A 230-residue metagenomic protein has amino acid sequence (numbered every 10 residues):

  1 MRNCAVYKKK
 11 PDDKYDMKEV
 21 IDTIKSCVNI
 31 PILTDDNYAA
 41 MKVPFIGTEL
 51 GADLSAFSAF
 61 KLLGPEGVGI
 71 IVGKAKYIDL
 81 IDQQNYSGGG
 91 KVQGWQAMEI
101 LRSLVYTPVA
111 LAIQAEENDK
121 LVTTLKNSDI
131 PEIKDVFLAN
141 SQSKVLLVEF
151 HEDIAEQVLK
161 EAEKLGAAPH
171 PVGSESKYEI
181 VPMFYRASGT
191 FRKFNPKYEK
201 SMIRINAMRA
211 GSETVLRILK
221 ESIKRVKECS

Functional and structural regions predicted by a protein language model:
M1-L111, A115-K134, K160, N206 (+1 more regions): Conserved PLP-enzyme active-site core in the AAT-like
F57-F60, I133-A139, T190-Y198: Short, flexible, solvent-exposed loop/turn segments with mixed acidic/basic and small polar residues
N118, V136-L147: Conserved glycine-rich beta-strand-loop-beta hairpin in the small C-terminal domain of fold type I
I130-F137, G166-V172: Short secondary-structure junctions
S143-I223: Conserved C-terminal alpha-helix-loop-beta "cap" of PLP-dependent enzymes that closes/shapes the active-site mouth
